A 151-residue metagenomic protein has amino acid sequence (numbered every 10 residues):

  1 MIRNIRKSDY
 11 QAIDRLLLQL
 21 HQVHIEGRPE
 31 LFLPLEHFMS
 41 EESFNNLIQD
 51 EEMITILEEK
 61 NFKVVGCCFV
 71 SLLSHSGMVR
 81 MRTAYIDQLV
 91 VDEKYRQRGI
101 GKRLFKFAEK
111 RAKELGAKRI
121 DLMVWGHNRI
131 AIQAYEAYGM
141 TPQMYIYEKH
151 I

Functional and structural regions predicted by a protein language model:
M1-R15, H24: A short beta-loop-alpha structural element at the N-terminal edge of CoA-dependent acyl/N-acetyltransferase catalytic
Q22-S43: Conserved GNAT-fold acetyl-CoA-binding loop/helix
E42-I56, Y85: A short helix-loop-beta-strand connector motif used in the catalytic cores of GNAT acetyltransferases and, in some
L57, K63-L72, V90: Conserved beta-strand in the GNAT
S74-I86, R96, P142-Q143: A conserved beta-turn-beta hairpin within the catalytic core of GNAT-like acetyltransferases that forms part
Q88-V91, Q97-K110, A137: Conserved acetyl-CoA-binding loop-helix of GNAT-fold acetyltransferases
K102, K106, G126-M144, K149: Conserved active-site alpha-helix within GNAT-family acetyltransferase domains
F105, A112-M123: Conserved GNAT acetyl-CoA-binding A-motif
